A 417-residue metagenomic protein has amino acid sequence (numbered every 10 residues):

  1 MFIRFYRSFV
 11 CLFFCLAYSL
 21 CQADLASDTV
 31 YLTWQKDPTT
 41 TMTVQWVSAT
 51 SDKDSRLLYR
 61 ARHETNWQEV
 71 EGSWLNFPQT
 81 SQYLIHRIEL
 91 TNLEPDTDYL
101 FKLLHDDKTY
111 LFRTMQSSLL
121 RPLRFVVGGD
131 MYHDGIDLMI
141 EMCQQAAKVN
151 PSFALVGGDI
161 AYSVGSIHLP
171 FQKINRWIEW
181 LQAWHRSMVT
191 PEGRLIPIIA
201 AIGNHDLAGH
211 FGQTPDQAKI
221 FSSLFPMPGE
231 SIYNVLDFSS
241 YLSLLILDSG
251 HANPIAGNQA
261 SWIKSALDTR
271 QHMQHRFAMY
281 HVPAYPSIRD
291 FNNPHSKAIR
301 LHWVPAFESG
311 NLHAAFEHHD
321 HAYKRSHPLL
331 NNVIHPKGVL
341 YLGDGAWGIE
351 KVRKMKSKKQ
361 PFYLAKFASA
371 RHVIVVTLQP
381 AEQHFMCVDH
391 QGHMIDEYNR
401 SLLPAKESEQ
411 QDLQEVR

Functional and structural regions predicted by a protein language model:
F2, Y6-L16, L20-V127, Y132 (+3 more regions): Acidic, histidine-bearing metal-coordination/catalytic regions of metal-dependent phosphoesterases
E64-I85, R124-E141, S163-K173, Q213-A218 (+5 more regions): Acidic/histidine-rich helix-loop elements that form or flank divalent-metal/phosphate-binding sites at the catalytic
R87, D98-R113, H168-H272, H302-W303 (+3 more regions): Extended active-site neighborhood of metal-dependent phosphoesterases/phosphodiesterases
F112, Q116-Y132, I255, Q259-K297 (+2 more regions): Mobile, glycine- and charge-enriched loop segments and immediately flanking short secondary-structure elements within
P122-A201: Conserved, compact domain cores that house catalytic/ligand-binding motifs in diverse enzymes and effector modules
V127-G129, A154-D159, R194, I198-N204 (+4 more regions): Active-site neighborhood of phospho(di)ester-bond hydrolases with catalytic His/Asp-centered motifs
A161, D206-L207, H251-A252, P283-Y285 (+4 more regions): Short, solvent-exposed loop/turn segments at secondary-structure junctions
L169-R176, M273-A315, V333-K337: Active-site-proximal segments of metal-dependent phosphoesterases and phosphodiesterases across multiple
